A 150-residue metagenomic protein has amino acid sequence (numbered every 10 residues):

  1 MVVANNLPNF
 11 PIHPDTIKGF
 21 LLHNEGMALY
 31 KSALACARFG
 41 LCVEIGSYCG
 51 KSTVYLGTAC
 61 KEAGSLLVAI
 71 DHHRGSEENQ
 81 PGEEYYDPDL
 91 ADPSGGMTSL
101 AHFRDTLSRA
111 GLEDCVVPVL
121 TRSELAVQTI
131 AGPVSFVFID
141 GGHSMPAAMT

Functional and structural regions predicted by a protein language model:
A4-T150: S-adenosylmethionine/decaboxylated-SAM
